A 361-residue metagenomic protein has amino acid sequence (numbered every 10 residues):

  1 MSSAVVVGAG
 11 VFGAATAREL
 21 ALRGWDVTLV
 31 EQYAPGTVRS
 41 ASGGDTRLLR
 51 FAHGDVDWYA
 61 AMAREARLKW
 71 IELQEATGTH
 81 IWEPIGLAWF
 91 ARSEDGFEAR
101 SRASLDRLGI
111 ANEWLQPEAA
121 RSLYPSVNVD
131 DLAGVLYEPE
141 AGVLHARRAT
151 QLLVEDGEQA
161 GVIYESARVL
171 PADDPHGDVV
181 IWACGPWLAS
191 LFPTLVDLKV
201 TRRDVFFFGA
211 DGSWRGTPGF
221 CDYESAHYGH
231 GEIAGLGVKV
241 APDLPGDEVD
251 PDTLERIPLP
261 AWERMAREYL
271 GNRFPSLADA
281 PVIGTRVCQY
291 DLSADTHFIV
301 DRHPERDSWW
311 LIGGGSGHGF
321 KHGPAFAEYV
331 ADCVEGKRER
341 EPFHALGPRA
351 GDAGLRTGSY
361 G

Functional and structural regions predicted by a protein language model:
S2-L29: N-terminal Rossmann-like FAD-binding beta1-loop-alpha1 element of flavoenzymes
V5-V7, V30, H176-W187, A327: Short hydrophobic core segments
R18-R23, H80-E83, C184-E305: Active-site substrate-recognition segment that forms the wall of the catalytic cavity or substrate channel
L22-S42: Glycine-rich FAD pyrophosphate-binding loop
T46-L123, A226: Dinucleotide-binding Rossmann-like beta1-alpha1 core, especially the glycine-rich loop that anchors the ADP
E72, R92-A160, E165-S166, L292: Flavin (FAD/FMN) cofactor-binding and adjacent substrate-gating region of FAD-dependent oxidoreductase domains
L144-S213: Predominantly flavin-linked oxidoreductase catalytic cores and closely associated redox partners
P275-G361: C-terminal catalytic lobe of FAD-dependent flavoproteins
